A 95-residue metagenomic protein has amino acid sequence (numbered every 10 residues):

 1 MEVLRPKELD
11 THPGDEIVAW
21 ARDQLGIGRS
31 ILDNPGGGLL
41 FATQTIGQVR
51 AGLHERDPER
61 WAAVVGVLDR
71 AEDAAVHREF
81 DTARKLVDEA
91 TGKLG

Functional and structural regions predicted by a protein language model:
M1-G95: Long, charged/polar, soluble alpha-helical segments
